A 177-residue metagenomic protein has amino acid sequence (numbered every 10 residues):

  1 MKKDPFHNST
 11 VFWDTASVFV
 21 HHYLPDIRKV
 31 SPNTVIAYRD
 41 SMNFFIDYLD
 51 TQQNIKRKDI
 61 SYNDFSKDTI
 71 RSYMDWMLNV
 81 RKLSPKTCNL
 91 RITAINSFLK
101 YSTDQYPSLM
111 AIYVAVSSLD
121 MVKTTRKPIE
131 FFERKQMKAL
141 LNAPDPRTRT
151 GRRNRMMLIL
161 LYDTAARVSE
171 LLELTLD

Functional and structural regions predicted by a protein language model:
M1-D177: Conserved catalytic core of the tyrosine transesterase superfamily
